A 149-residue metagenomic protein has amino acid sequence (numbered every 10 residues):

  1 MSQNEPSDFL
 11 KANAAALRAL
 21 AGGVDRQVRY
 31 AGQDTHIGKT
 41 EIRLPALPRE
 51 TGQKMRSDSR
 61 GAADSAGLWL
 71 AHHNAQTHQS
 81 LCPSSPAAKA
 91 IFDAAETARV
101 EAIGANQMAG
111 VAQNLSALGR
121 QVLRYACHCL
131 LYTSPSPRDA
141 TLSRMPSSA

Functional and structural regions predicted by a protein language model:
M1-S134, R138: Basic/hydrophobic alpha-helical interface regions
S136-D139, S143-A149: Positively charged, low-complexity/disordered segments
